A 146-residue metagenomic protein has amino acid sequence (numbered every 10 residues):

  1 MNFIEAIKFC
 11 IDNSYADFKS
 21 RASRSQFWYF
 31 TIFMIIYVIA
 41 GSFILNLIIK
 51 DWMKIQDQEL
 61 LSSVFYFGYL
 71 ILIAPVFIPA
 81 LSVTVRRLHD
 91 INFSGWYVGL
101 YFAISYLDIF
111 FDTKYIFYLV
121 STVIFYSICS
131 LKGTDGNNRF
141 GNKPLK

Functional and structural regions predicted by a protein language model:
M1-A6, L47-I48, E59: Coil-to-alpha-helix initiation sites in intrinsically disordered, low-complexity, charged segments
M1-F33, A80-G95, Y126-K146: Membrane-interface extramembranous regions at the lipid-water interface
I7-K8, K54, L61: A short linear-motif detector with a strong N-terminal bias
K19-S20, Q58-L60: Helix-boundary and loop/linker segments of multi-pass membrane transporters
Q26-D51, S62-T84, S94-S130: Hydrophobic alpha-helical transmembrane segments in multi-pass membrane proteins
I48-D57, N92, D135-G136: Membrane-interfacial segments
L61-S62, K146: Compositionally biased amphipathic helical and low-complexity segments enriched in hydrophobic
